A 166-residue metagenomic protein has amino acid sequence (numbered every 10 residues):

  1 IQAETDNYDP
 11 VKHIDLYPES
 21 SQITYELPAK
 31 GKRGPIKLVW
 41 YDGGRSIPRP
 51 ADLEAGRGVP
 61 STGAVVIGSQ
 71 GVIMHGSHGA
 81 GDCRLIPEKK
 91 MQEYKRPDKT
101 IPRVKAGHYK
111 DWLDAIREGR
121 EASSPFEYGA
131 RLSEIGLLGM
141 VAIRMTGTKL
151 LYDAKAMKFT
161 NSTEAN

Functional and structural regions predicted by a protein language model:
I1-E121, P125, S133-V141, M145-A154 (+1 more regions): Glycine-rich, aromatic-lined ligand/substrate-binding cores of catalytic and carbohydrate-binding domains
